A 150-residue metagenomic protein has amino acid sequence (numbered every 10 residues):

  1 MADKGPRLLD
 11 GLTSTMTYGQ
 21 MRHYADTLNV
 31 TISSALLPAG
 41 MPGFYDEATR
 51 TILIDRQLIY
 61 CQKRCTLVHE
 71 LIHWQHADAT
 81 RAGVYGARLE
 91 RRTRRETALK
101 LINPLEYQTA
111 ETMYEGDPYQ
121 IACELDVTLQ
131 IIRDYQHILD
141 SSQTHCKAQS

Functional and structural regions predicted by a protein language model:
M1-S150: Active-site hotspot residues in diverse enzymes, especially metal/ion-binding acidic/histidine motifs
